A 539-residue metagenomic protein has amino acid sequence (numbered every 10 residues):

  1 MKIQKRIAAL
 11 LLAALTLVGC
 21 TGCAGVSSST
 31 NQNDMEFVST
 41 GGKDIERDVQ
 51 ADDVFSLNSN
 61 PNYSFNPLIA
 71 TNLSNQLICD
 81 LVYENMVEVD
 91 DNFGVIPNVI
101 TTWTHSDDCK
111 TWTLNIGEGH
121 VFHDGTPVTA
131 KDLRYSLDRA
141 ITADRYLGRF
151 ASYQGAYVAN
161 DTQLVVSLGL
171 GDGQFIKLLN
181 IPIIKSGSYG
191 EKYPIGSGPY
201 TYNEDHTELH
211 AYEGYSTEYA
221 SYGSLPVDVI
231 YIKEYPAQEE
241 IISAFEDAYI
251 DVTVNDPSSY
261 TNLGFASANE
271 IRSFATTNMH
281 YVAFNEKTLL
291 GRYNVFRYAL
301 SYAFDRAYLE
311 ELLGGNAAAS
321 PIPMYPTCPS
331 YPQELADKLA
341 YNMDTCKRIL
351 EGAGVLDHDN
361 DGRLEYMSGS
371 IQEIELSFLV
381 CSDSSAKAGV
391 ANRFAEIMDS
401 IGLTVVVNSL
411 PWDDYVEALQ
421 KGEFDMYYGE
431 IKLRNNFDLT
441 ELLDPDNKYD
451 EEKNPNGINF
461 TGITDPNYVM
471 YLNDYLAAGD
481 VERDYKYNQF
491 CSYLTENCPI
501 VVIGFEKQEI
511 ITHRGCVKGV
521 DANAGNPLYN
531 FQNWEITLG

Functional and structural regions predicted by a protein language model:
I3, L57-H105: N-terminal lobe/hinge region of extracytoplasmic solute-binding protein
L73, S167, D172-Y231, E239 (+2 more regions): Gly/Pro-rich hinge or "lid" segments in bacterial periplasmic/extracellular proteins
T101-D144, L290-R292: Aromatic- and charge-enriched surface segment that lines or borders ligand/interaction sites
G117-G119, H210-E218, F274-A299, A303 (+5 more regions): A bilobed periplasmic-binding-protein/Venus flytrap-type ligand-binding module shared by bacterial periplasmic
G125-P127, E239-I250, F265-A266, N294-V295 (+2 more regions): Short helices/loops that flank or line small-molecule/ion binding pockets
E208, R292-E396: Append "and occasionally in soluble cytosolic enzymes with long acidic Gly/Pro-rich linkers
Y215-L263, T404-V406: Ligand-site clamp/hinge motif
A303-Q333, A386-A395, L419-G539: Detector for C-terminal structural segments
